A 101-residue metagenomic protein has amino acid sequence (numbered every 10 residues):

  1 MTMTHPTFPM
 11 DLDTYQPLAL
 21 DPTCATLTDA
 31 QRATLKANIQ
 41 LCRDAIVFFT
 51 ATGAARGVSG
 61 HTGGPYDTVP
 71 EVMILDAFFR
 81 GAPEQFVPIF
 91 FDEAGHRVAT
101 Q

Functional and structural regions predicted by a protein language model:
T2-Q101: Thiamine diphosphate
